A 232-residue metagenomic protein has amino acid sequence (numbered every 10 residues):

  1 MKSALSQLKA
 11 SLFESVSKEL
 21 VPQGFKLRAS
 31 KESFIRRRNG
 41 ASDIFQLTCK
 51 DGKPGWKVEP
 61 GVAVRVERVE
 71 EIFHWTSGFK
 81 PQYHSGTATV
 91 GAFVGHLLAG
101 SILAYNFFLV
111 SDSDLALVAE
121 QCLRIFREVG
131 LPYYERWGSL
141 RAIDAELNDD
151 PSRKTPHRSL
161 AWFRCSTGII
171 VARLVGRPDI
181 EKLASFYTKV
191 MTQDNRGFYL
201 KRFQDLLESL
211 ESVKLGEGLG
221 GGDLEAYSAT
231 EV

Functional and structural regions predicted by a protein language model:
M1-K9, F13, L27, I35-V232: Intrinsically disordered, low-complexity regulatory regions enriched in serine/threonine/proline and acidic residues
L20: Acidic, metal-coordinating catalytic segment for phosphate/diphosphate chemistry, firing primarily on the Nudix
